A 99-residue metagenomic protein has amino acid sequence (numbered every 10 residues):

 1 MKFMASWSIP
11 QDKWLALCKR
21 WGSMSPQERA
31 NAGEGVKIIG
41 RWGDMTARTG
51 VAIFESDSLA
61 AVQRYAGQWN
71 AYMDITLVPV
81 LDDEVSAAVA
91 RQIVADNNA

Functional and structural regions predicted by a protein language model:
M1-A99: Conserved, structured core segments of small domains
